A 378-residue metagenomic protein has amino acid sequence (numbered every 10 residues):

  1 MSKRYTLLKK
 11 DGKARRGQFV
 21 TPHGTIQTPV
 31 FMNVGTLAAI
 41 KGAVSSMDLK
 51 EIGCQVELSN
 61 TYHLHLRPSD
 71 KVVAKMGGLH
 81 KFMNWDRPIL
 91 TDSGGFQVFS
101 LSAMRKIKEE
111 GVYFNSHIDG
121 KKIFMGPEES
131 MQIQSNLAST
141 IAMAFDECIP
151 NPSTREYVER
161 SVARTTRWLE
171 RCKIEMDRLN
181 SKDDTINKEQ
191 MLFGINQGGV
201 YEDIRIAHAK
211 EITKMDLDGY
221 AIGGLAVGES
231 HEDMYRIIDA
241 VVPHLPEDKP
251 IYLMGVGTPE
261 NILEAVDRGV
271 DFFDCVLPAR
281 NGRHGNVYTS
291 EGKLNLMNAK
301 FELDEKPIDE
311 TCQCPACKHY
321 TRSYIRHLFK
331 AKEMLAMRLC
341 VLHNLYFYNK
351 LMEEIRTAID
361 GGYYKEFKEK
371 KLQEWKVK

Functional and structural regions predicted by a protein language model:
M1-Q18, I26-G35, I40-A43, D146-P152 (+1 more regions): C-terminal extensions of enzymes
M1-T185, A299-E302: Non-catalytic, usually N-terminal nucleic-acid engagement modules in DNA/RNA processing proteins
G24, E57, D92, Q134 (+5 more regions): Conserved, mostly hydrophobic/aromatic
E129, I133, R160-R171, A207 (+4 more regions): A non-catalytic, amphipathic alpha-helix used as a structural packing/dimerization or gating element in enzyme scaffolds
S139, E170, I174-D177, P243-P246 (+4 more regions): Generic secondary-structure signature for well-ordered alpha-helical cores
N151-R155, E159, G219-L225, M334-M337: Glycine- and acidic
T166, E175, L179, N187-I308: Glycine-rich phosphate/ribose-binding loops and adjacent secondary-structure elements that form binding surfaces
E175-T185, K249, I355-F367: Surface-exposed helix-capping loop/turn segments at secondary-structure junctions
